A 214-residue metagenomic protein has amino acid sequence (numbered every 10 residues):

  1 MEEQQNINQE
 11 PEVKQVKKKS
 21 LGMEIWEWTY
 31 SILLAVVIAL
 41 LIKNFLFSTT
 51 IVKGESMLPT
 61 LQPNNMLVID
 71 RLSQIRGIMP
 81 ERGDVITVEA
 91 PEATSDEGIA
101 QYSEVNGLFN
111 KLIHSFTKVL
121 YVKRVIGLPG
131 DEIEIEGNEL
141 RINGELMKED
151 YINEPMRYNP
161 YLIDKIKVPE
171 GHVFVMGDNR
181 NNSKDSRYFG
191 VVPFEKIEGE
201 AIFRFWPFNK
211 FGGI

Functional and structural regions predicted by a protein language model:
E2-I25, L41, F45, I51 (+1 more regions): Soluble "head" domains of membrane/secretory-pathway proteins
T29-F45: Hydrophobic membrane-insertion alpha-helices, especially the h-region of bacterial N-terminal signal peptides
